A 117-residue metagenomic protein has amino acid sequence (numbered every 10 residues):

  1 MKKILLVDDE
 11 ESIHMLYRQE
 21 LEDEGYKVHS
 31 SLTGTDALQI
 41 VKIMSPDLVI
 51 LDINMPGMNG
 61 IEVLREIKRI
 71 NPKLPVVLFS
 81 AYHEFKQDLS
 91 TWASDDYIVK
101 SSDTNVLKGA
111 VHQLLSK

Functional and structural regions predicted by a protein language model:
M15-D23: Charged docking surfaces used in two-component/phosphorelay signaling
G25-L32, I40: Short hydrophobic/Thr-rich beta-strand motif most characteristic of the beta2 strand and flanking loop of CheY-like
T33-D36, N59-E62: Acidic catalytic/metal-coordinating carboxylates
K42-M44, E66-K73, S90-W92: Conserved phosphotransfer cores of two-component systems
D52: Active-site residues of response regulator receiver
M55: Receiver (REC) domain active-site loop signature in two-component systems and cognate sites in sensor histidine kinases
E62, H83-G109: Alpha4 helix (beta4-alpha4-beta5 surface) of REC/receiver domains from two-component response regulators
